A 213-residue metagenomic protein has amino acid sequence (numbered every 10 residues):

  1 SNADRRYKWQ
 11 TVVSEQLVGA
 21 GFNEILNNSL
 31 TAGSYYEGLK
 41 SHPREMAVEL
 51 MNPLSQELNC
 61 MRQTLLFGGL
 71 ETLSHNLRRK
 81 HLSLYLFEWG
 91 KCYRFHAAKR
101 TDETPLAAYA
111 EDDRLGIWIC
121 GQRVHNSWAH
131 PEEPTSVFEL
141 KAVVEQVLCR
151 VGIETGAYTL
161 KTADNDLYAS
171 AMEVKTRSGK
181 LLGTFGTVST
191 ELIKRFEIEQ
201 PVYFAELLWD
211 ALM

Functional and structural regions predicted by a protein language model:
S1-M213: Extended beta-strand-rich architecture
